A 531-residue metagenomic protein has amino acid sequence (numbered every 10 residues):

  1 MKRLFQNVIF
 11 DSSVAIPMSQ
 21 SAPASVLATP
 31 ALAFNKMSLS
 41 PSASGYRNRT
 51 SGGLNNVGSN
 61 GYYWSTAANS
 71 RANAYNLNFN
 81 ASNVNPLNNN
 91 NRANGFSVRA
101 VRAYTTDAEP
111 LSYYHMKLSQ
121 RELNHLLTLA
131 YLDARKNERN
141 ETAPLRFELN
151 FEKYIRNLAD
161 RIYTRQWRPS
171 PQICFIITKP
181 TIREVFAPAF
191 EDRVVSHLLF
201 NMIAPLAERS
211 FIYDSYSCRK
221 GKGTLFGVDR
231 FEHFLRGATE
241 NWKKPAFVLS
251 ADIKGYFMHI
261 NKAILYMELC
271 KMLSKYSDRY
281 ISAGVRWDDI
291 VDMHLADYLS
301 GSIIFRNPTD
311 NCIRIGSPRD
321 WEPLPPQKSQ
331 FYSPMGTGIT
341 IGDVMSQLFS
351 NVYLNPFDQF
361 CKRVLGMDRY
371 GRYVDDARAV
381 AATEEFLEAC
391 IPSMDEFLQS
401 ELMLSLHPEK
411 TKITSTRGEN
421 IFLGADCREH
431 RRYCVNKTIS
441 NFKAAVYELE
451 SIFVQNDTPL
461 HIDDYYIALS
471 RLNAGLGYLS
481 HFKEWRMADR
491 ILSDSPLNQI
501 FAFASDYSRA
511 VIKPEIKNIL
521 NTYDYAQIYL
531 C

Functional and structural regions predicted by a protein language model:
K2-M18, A22-D107: C-terminal, surface-exposed recognition/capping segments
R47, R139-E141, S170-V194, S210-K222 (+2 more regions): Short, conserved non-catalytic motifs in the polymerase core
D107-R156, T522-C531: Non-catalytic, polymerase-adjacent accessory regions of viral genome-replication enzymes
A108-E109, Y114, F200-N261: Active-site-proximal segment of RNA-dependent polymerases
I162, E240-V374, A379-I391: Conserved polymerase palm-domain catalytic core
P188, R193, H197, D320-G336 (+3 more regions): Right-hand nucleic-acid polymerase module
L273, S277, D395-L404: A common structural junction motif
